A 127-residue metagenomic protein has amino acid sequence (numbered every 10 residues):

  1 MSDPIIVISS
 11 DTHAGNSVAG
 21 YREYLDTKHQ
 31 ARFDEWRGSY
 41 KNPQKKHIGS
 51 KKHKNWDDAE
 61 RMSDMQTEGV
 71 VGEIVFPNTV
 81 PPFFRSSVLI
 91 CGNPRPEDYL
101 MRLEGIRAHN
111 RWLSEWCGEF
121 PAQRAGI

Functional and structural regions predicted by a protein language model:
M1-I127: Helix-coil boundary/capping segments in enzymes
